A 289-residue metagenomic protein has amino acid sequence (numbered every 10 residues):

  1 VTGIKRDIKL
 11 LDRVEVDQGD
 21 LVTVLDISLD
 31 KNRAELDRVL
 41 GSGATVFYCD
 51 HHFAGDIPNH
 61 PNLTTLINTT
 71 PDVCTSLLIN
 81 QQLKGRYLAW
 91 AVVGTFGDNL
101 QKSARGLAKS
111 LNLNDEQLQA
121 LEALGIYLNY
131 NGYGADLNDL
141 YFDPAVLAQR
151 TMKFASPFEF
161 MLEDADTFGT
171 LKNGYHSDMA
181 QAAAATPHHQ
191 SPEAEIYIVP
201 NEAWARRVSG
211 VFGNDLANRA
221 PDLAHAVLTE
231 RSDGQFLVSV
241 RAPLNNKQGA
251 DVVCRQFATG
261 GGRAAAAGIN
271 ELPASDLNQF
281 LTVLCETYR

Functional and structural regions predicted by a protein language model:
V1-N129, P192, Y197, A203-H225 (+1 more regions): Replace "Mg2+/Mn2+-dependent" with "divalent metal-dependent
E15, C74, D143, R150-F160 (+1 more regions): Short, solvent-exposed coil/turn linker segments
L66-T70, R150-Y197: Oxyanion-binding "anion nests"
A123-N131, L137-Q149: Long, charged alpha-helical interface segments
